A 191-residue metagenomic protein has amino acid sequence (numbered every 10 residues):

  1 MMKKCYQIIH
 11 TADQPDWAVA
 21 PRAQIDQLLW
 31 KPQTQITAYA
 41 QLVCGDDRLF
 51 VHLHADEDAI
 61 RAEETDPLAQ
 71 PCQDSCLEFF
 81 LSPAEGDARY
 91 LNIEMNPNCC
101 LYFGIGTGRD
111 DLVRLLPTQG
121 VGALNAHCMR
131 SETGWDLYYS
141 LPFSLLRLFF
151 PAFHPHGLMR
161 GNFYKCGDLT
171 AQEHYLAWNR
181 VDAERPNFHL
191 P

Functional and structural regions predicted by a protein language model:
M1-P191: Structural preference for beta-rich elements and adjacent junctions enriched in aromatics
